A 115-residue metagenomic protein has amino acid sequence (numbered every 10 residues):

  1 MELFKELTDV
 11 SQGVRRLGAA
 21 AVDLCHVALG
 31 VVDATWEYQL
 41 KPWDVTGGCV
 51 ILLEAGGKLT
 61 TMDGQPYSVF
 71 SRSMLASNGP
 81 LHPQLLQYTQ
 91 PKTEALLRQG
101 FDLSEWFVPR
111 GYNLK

Functional and structural regions predicted by a protein language model:
M1-K115: IMPase-like, lithium-sensitive Mg2+-dependent phosphomonoesterase catalytic core
